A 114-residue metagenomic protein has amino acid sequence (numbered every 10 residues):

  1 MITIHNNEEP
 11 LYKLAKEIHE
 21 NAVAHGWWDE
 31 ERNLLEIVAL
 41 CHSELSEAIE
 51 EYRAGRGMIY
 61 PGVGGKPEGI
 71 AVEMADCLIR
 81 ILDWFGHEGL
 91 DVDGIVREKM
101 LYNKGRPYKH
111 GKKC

Functional and structural regions predicted by a protein language model:
M1-C114: Flexible "arm" and connector segments at domain edges
